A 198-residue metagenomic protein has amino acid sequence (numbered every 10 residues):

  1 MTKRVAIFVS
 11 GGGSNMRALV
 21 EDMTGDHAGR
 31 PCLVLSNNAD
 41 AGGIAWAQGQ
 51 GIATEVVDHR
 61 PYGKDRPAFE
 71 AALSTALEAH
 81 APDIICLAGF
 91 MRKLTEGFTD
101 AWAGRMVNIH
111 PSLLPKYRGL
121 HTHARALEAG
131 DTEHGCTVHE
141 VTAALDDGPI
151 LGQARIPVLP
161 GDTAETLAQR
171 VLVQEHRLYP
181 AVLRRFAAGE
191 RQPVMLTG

Functional and structural regions predicted by a protein language model:
M1-G42, W46: N-terminal Rossmann-like dinucleotide-binding module
D22, G29, A88-L196: Donor/substrate-binding cores of folate-linked one-carbon enzymes
H27-A72: Short, surface-exposed acidic-centric catalytic microdomains
C32, D83, G104: Conserved acidic residues
S36-N37, R66, H80-E96: N-terminal glycine-rich "phosphate-gripper" loop used for MgATP/nucleotide binding and carboxylate activation
A53, D83, T132: Residue-level detector of anion-binding/catalytic polar loops
A71-H80: Short, well-structured alpha-helical segments in soluble
